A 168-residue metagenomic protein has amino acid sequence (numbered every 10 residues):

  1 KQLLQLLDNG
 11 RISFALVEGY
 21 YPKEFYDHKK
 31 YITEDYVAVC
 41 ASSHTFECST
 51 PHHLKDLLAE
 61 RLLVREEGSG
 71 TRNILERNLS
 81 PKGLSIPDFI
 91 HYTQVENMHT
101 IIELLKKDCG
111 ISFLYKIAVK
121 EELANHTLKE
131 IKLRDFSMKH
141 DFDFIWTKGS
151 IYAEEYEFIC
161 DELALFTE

Functional and structural regions predicted by a protein language model:
K1-E24: Central regulatory/effector-binding core of bacterial HTH transcription factors
L6-D8, L57, E103-G110, F144: Hydrophobic residues within well-ordered alpha-helices
L16-Y26, R77, M98-E130: A ligand-binding cleft/hinge motif common to bilobed small-molecule-binding domains
E18-G19, I86-N97: Short beta-strand-to-loop elements that line the ligand-binding cleft of bilobed periplasmic-binding protein-like
Y26-Y36, C40-E67, E154: Flexible hinge/capping segments at coil-to-helix
D27-V37, A124-M138: Short beta-strand->loop
L62-G83: Secondary-structure junction motif
K129-E168: A late-sequence structural motif
